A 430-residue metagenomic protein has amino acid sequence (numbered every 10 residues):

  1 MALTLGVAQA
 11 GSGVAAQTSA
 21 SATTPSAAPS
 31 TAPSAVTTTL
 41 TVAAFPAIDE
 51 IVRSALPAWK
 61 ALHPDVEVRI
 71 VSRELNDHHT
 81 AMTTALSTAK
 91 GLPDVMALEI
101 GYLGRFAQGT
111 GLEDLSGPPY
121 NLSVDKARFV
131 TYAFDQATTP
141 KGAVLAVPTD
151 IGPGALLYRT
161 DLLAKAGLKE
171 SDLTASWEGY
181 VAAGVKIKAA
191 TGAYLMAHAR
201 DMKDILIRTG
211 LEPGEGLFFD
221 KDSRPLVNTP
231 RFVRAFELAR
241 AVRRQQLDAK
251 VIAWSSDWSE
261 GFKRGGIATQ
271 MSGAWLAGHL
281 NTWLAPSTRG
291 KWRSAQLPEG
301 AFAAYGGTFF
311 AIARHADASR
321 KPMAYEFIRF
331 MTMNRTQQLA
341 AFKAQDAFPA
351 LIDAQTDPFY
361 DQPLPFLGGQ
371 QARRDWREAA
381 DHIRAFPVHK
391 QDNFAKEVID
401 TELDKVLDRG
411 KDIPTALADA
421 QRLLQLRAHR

Functional and structural regions predicted by a protein language model:
A35-A47, V66-V71, D94-V95, L145: Short, well-ordered beta-strand elements
A58-F129, K165-G167, G261, G265-T269 (+2 more regions): Extracytoplasmic "Venus flytrap"/periplasmic binding protein-like
I100-P153, V181, G210, K291-R293: Hinge/lid segment of periplasmic solute-binding proteins
S116-F129, L173-A175, L195-M196, E215-R234 (+4 more regions): Short, solvent-exposed loop/beta-turn-alpha elements that line the ligand-binding surface or hinge of extracytoplasmic
P140-T149, G154, E178-P225, I267: Extracytoplasmic/periplasmic solute-binding protein
A183-K186, D222-I252: Glycine-centered hinge/linker elements that transmit conformational signals in sensory and ligand-binding systems
F236-E326: Extracytoplasmic/periplasmic substrate-binding proteins
H279-S287, G300-T401, H429: C-terminal lobe and pocket-closing loops of periplasmic/extracytoplasmic Venus-flytrap solute-binding proteins
